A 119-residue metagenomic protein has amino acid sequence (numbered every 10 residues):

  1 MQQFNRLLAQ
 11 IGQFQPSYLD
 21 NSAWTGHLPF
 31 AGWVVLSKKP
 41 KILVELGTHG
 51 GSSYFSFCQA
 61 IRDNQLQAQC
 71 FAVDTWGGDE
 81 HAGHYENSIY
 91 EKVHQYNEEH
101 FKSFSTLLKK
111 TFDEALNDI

Functional and structural regions predicted by a protein language model:
M1-P29, L116: Mobile, glycine- and charge-enriched loop segments and immediately flanking short secondary-structure elements within
N21, L28-I119: S-adenosylmethionine/decaboxylated-SAM
